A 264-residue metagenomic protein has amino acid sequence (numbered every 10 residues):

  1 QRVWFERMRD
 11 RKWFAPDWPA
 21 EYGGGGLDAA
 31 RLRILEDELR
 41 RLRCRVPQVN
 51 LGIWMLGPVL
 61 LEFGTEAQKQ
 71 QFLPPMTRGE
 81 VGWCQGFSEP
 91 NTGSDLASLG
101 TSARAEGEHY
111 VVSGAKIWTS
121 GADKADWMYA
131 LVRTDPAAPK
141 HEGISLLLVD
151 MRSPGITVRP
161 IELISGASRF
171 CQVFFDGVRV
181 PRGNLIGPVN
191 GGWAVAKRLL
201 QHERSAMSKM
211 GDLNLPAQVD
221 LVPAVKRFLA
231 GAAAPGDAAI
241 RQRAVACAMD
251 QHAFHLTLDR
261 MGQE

Functional and structural regions predicted by a protein language model:
F5-G79, S120-W127, Q251: Internal helix-loop-helix
K12, L35-R40, L131-V132, L148-S153 (+1 more regions): Short Ser/Thr-interspersed hydrophobic loop/turn segments at strand-loop and sheet-helix junctions that line or gate
K12, P19, L35, T65 (+6 more regions): Buried hydrophobic positions in well-ordered alpha/beta secondary-structure cores of metabolic enzymes
G79-F87, L131: A short, Trp-centered hydrophobic/proline-enriched beta-strand micro-motif
N91-L99: Active-site-adjacent elements of ketosynthase-type condensing enzymes
G93, I117-A122, I164-S165: Glycine-rich phosphate/pyrophosphate-binding beta-alpha loops
G100, E108-H109, S113-R159: A short core secondary-structure module
G155-H255: Glycine-rich beta->alpha junctions and the first turn(s) of the following alpha-helix
